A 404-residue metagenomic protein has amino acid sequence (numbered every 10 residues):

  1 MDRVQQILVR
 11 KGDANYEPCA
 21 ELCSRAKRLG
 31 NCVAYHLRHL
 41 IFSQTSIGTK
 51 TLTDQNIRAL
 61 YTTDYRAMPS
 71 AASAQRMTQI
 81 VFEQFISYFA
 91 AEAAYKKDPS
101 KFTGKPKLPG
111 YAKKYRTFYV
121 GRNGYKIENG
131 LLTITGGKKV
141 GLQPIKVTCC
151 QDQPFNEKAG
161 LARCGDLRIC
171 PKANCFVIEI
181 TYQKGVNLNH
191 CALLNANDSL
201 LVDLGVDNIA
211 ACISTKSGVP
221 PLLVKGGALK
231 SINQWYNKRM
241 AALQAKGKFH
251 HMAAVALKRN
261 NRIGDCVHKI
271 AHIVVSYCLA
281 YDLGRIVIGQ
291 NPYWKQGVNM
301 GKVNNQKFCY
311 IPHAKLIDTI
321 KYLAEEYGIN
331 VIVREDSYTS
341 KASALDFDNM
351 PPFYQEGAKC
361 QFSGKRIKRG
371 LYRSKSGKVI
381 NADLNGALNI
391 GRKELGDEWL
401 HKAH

Functional and structural regions predicted by a protein language model:
M1-R76: Gly/serine-rich nucleotide phosphate-binding loop at the start of the catalytic core of nucleotide/ADP-ribose-handling
R3-G12, V140-Q153, L222-G227, F347: Generic detection of short hydrophobic beta-strand segments and adjacent strand-loop junctions
R3-V4, F176-H404: Positively charged, helix-rich recognition surfaces that bind polyanionic ligands
A20, S24-K27, N31, A72-Q79 (+5 more regions): Non-catalytic, well-ordered alpha-helical scaffold segments
C23-A26, T78-F85, V255, R259-N260 (+1 more regions): Short amphipathic alpha-helical coiled-coil/interface segments
G30, A34-L37, I41, F85-E92 (+2 more regions): A generic secondary-structure signal for well-formed alpha-helical elements
V33, R76-Y88, A382-E394: Stable alpha-helical structural segments in soluble proteins, enriched in small hydrophobic residues
L52-K172, Q306, Y310: Acidic carboxylate diad motif detector
